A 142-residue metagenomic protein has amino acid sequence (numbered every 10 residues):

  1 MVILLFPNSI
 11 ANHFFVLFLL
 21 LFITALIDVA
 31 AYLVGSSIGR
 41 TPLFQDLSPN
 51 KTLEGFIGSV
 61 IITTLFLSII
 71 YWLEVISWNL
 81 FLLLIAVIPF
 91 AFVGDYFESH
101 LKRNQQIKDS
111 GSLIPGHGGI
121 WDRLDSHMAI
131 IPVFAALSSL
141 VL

Functional and structural regions predicted by a protein language model:
M1-L67, I76-I130: Interhelical loop and helix-boundary elements at the membrane-water interface of polytopic inner-membrane proteins
L73-S77, L142: Transmembrane helix interruption/hinge and helix-loop junction motifs
V133: Flexible, active-site-proximal loop/turn residues at the rims of small-molecule/cofactor binding pockets and catalytic
A136-L142: Juxtamembrane boundary at the C-terminal end of a transmembrane helix
